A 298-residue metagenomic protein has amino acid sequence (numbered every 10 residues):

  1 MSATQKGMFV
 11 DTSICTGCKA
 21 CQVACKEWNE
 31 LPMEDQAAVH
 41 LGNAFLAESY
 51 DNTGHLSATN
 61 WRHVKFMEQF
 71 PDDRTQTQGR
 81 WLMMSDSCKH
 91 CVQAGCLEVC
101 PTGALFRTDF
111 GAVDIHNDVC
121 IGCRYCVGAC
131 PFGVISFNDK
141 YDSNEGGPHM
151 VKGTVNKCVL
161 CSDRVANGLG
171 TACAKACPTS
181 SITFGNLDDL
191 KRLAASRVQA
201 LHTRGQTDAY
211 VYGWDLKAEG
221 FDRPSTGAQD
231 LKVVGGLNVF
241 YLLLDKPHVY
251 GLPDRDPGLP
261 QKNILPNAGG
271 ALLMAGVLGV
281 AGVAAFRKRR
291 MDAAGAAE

Functional and structural regions predicted by a protein language model:
M1-E298: Non-ligating segments of multi-cofactor redox enzymes
